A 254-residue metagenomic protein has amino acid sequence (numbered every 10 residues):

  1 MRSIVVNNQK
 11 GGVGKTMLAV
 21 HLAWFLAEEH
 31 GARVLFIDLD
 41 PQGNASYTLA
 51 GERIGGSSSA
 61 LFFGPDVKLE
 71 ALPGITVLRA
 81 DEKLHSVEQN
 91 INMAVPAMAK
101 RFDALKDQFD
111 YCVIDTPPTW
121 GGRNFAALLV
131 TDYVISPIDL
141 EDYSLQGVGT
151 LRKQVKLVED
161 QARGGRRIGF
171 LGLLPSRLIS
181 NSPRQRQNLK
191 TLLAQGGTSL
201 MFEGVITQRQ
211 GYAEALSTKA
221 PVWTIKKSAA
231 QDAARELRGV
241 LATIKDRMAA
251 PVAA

Functional and structural regions predicted by a protein language model:
M1-A254: P-loop NTP-binding core
